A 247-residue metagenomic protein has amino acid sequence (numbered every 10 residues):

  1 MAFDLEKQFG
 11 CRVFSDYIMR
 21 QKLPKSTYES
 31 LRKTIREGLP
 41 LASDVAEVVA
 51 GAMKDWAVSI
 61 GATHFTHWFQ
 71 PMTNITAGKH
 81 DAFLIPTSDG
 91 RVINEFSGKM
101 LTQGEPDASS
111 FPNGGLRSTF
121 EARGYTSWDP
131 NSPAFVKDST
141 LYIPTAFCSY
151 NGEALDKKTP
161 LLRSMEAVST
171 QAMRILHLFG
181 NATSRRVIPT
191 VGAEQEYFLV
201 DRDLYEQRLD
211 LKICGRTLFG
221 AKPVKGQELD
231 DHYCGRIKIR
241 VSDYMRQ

Functional and structural regions predicted by a protein language model:
A2-G98, T102-F120: Histidine/acidic residue-rich metal-binding segments in metalloenzymes
A122-Q247: Glycine-rich, acidic/polar active-site loops that bind/position phosphate-bearing ligands
